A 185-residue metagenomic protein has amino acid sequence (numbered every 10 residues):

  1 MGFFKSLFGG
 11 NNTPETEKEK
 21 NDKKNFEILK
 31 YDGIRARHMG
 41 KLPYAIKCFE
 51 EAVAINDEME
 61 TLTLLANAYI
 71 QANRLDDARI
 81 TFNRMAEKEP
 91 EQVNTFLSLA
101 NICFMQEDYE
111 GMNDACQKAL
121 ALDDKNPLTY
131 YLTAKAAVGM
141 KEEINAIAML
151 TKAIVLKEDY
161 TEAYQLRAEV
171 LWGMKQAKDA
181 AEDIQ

Functional and structural regions predicted by a protein language model:
M1-N12: Polybasic, Ser/Thr-rich amphipathic helices
E19-E60, L64-Q71, N101, M105-E107: Alpha-helical segment of the N-proximal tetratricopeptide repeat
K23, N56-D57, P90, D124 (+1 more regions): Short coil turns that delineate tetratricopeptide repeat
F26-E27, M59-E60, V93-N94, P127-L128 (+1 more regions): Helix-start (N-cap) detector for alpha-helical repeat units in TPR-like alpha-solenoids, especially tetratricopeptide
M39-K47, A72-R84, Q106-K118, G139-K152 (+1 more regions): Structural signature of tandem alpha-helical TPR/SEL1-like repeats, specifically the intra-repeat loop/turn
